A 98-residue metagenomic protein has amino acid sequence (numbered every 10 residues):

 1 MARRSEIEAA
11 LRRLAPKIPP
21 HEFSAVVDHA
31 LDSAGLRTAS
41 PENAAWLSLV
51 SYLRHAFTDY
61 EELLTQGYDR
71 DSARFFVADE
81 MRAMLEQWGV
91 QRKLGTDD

Functional and structural regions predicted by a protein language model:
M1-D98: Structure-specific DNA junction-binding interface
